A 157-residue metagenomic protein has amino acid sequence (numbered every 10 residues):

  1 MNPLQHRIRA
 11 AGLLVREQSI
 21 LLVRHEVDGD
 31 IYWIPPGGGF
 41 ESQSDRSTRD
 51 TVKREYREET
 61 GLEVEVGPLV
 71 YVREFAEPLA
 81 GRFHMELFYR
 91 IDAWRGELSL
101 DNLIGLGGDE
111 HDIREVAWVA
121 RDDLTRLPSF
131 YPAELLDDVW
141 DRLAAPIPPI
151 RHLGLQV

Functional and structural regions predicted by a protein language model:
M1-N2, L103-L106: Short, P/G- and charge-enriched loop/turn segments at secondary-structure junctions
M1-P35, V64-P68, A93: N-terminal strand-loop-strand
R7-A11, H84-F88, I113: Short hydrophobic/aromatic beta-strand or adjacent loop that forms the aromatic wall/cage of a ligand/substrate-binding
S19-E58: Conserved Nudix-box catalytic region and its N-terminal flanking loop in Nudix hydrolases and closely related
D30-W33, G105-V157: Nudix hydrolase/Nudix homology domain
F40, A93-W94, R121-L124: Hydrophobic pocket-lining residues within nucleotide cofactor-binding pockets
L69-E74: Residue-level recognition of beta-strand microenvironments
F75-L103, A117, D138-P146: Active-site-adjacent beta-strand/loop module that shapes the phosphate/pyrophosphate-binding cleft
